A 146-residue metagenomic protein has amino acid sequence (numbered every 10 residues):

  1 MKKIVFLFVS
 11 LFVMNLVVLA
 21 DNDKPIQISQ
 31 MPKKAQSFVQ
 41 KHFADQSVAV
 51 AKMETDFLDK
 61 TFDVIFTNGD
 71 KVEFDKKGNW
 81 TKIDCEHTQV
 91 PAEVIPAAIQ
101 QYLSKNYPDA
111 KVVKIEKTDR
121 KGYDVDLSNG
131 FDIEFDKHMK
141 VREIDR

Functional and structural regions predicted by a protein language model:
M1-D23, V39: Bacterial Sec-dependent N-terminal signal peptides
D21-R146: Interaction-mediating elements
